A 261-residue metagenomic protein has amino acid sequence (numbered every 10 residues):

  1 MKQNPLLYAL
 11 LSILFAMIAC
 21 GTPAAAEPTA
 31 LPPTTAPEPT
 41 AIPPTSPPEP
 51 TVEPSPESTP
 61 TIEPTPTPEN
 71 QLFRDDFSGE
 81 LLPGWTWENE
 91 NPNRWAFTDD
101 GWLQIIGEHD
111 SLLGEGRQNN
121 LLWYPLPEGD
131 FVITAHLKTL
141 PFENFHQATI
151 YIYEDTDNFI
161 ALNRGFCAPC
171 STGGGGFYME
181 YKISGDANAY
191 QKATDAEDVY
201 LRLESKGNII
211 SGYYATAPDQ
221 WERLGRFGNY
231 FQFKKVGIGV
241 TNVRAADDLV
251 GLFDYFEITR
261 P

Functional and structural regions predicted by a protein language model:
M1, I13, L31-P32, P43 (+3 more regions): Short, intrinsically disordered low-complexity segments
K2-L7: Bacterial N-terminal signal peptides that target proteins for export
A9-A19: Bacterial N-terminal signal peptides
L14-F15, P37, N208: Proline-centered flexible-loop/turn and helix-kink motifs
C20-E69, P261: Ser/Thr-rich, Proline-interspersed low-complexity disordered segments
E53-P261: Extracellular glycan-recognition regions
